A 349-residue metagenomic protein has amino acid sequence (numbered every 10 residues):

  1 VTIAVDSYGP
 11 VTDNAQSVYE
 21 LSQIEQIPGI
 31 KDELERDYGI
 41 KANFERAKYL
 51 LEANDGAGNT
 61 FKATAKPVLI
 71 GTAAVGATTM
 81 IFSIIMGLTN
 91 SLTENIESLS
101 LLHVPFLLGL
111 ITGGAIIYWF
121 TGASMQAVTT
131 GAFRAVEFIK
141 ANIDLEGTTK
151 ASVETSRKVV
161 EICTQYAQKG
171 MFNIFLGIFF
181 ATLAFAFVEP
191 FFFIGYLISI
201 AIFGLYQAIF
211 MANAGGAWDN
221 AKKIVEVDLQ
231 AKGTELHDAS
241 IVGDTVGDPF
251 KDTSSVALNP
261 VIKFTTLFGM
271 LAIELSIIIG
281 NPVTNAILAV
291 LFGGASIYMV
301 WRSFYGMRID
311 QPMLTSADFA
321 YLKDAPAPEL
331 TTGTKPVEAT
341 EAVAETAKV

Functional and structural regions predicted by a protein language model:
V1-P312: Hydrophobic, small-residue-rich transmembrane alpha-helices and their short perimembrane loops in multi-pass membrane
M313-A327: Short, highly charged, low-complexity non-transmembrane loops/tails of multi-pass membrane proteins
L330-V349: Long, low-complexity, intrinsically disordered segments
